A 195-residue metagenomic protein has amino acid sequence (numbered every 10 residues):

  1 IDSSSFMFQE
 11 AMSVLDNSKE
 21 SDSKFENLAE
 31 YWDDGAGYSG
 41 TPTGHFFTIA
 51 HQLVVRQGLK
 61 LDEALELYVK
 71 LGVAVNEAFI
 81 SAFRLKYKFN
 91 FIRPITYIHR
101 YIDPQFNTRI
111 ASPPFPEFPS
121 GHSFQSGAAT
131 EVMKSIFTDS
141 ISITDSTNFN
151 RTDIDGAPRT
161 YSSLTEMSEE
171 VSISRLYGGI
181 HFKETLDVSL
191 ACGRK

Functional and structural regions predicted by a protein language model:
I1-K195: Acidic/polar surface patches and capping/hinge elements
